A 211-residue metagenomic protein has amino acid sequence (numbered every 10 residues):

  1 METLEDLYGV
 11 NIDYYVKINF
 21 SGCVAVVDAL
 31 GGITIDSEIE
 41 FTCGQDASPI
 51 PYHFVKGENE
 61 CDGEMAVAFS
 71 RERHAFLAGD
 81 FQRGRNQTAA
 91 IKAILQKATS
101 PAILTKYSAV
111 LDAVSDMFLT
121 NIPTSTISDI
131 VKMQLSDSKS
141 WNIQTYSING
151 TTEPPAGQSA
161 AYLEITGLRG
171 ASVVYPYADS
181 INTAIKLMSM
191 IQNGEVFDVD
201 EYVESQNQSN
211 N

Functional and structural regions predicted by a protein language model:
L4, Y8-Y14, K56, H74-Q82 (+3 more regions): Second-shell loop/turn segments in exported
E5-G9, D28-I35, A75, K92-I103 (+4 more regions): Sec-exported extracytoplasmic/periplasmic mature domains
N11-K17, I33-E38: Short, well-structured beta-strand/strand-turn elements
Y14-K17, A68-F69, Q144-S147: Structural recognition of the beta-strand scaffold that forms the well-ordered cores of secreted hydrolase catalytic
I18-F20, E38-I39, Y146-T151: Active-site-proximal beta-strand/loop segments in catalytic clefts of secreted hydrolases
G22-A113, D198, N210: Flexible, polar/acidic helix-loop-strand segments at domain edges
L119-N211: C-terminal solvent-exposed extensions
